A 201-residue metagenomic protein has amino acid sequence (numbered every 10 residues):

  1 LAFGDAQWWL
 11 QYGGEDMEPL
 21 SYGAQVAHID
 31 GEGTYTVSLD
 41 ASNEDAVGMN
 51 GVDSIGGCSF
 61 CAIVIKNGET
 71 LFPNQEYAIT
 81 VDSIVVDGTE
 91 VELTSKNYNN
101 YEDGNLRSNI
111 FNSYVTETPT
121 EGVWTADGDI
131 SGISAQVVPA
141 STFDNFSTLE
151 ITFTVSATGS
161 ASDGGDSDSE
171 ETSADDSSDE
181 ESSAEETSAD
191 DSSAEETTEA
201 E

Functional and structural regions predicted by a protein language model:
L1-Q7, D53-A62, S160-G164: Beta-strand acidic-aromatic groove motif in beta-rich domains, primarily in extracellular
Q11-Y22, N97-A135: Surface-exposed intrinsically disordered loops and tails
G23-I29, A135-S141: Beta-strand-rich interaction surfaces with strong enrichment in secreted/lumenal proteins
T34-N50, S108-F111: Exposed aromatic-hydrophobic patches
Y35-N43, Y77-E90, V138-A157: Extra-cytoplasmic beta-strand recognition segments
S38-S42, T116-Q136, F146, G165 (+1 more regions): Extracellular low-complexity, O-glycosylation-prone Ser/Thr/Pro/Gly-rich "stalks" and linkers flanking catalytic
N43-N74, D127-V137, F146, E150: Extracellular beta-strand ligand-recognition surfaces/modules
S160-E201: Ser/Thr/Gly/Pro-rich low-complexity, disordered linker/stalk segments of secreted and cell-surface proteins
